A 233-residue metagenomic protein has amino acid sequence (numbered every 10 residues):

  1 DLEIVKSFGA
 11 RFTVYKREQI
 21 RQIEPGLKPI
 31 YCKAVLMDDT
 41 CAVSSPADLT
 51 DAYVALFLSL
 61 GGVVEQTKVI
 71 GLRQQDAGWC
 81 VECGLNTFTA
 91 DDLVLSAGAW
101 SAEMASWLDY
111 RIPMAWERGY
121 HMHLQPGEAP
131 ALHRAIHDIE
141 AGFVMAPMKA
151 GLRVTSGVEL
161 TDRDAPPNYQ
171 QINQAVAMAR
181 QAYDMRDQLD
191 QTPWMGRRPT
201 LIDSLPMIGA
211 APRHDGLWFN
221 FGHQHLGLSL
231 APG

Functional and structural regions predicted by a protein language model:
D1, I23-P29: A conserved beta-strand/loop capping segment in the N-terminal third of enzymes that catalyze redox or closely related
D1-E18: Dinucleotide-binding Rossmann-like beta1-alpha1 core, especially the glycine-rich loop that anchors the ADP
E3-I4, I30-D92: Helical element adjacent to the flavin cofactor pocket in flavoenzyme catalytic cores
T13-K16, V63-E65, L189-T192: General small-molecule cofactor/ligand-binding pocket signal
R21, V69-G71, P193-R198: Short, solvent-exposed loop/turn elements at beta->coil junctions and helix N-caps that rim active or binding pockets
A34-L56, G98-W100, Q171-M178, G227-G233: Mid-domain beta-loop-alpha active-site segment that forms a flexible, acidic cofactor/metal-binding surface
C41, G142, L160-R163, L217-A231: Glycine-rich phosphate/pyrophosphate-binding beta-alpha loops
A77-W79, T87-G216: Active-site substrate-recognition segment that forms the wall of the catalytic cavity or substrate channel
